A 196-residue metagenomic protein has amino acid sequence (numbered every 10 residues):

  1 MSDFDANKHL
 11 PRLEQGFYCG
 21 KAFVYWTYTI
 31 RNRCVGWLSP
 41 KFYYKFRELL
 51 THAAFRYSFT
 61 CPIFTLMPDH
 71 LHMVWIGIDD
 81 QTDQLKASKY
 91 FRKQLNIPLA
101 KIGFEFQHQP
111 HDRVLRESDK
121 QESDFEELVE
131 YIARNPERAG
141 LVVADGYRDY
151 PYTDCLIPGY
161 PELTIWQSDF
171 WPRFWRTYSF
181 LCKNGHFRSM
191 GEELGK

Functional and structural regions predicted by a protein language model:
M1-K196: Short catalytic/metal-binding and nucleic-acid-binding patches
